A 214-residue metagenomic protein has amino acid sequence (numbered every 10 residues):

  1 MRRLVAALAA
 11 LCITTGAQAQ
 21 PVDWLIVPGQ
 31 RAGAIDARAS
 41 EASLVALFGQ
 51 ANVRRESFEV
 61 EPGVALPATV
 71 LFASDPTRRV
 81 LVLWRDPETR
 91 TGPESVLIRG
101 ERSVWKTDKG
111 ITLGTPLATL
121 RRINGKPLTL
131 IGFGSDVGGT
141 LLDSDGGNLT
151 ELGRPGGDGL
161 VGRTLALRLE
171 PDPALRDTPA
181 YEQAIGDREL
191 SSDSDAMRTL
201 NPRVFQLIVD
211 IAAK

Functional and structural regions predicted by a protein language model:
M1-A6: Bacterial N-terminal signal peptides that target proteins for export
A10-L11: Short, linear, compositionally biased motifs with a strong N-terminal bias
T14-G16: N-terminal signal peptide c-region/cleavage motif recognized by signal peptidases
Q18-V137, L141-G146, L152-D172, A180-K214: Short helix/turn-capping signatures at newly exposed starts of structured segments
